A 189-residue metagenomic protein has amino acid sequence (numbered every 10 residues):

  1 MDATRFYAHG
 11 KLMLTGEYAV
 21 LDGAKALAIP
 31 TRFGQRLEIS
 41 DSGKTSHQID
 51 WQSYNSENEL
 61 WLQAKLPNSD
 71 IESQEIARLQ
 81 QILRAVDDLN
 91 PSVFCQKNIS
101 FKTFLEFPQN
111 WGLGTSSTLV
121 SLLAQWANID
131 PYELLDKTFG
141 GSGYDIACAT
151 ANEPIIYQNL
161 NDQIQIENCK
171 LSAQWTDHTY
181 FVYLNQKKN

Functional and structural regions predicted by a protein language model:
M1-W111, E133, N152: ATP-binding N-lobe of GHMP and related small-molecule kinases
H9, M13-T15, V20-T31, H47-Q48 (+1 more regions): ATP-dependent small-molecule kinase catalytic core of the GHMP/sugar-kinase superfamily and closely related
S73, L113-S117, S121, K137-G141: Short, amphipathic alpha-helical segments
N110-Y132: DPxDG-like acidic metal-binding loop motif
